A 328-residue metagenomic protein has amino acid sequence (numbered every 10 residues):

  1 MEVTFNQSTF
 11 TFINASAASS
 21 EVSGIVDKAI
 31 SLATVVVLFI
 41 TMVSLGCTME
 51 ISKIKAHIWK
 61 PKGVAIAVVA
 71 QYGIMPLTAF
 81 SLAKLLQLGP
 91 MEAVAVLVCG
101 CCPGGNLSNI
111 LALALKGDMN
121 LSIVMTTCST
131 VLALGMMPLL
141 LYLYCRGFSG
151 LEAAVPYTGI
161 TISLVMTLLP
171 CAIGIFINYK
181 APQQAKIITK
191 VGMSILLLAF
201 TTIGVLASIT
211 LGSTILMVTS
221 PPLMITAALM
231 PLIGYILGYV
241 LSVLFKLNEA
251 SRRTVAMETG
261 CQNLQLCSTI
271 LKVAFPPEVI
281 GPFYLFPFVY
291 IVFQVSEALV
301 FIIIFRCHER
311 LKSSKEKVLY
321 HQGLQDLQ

Functional and structural regions predicted by a protein language model:
M1-Q328: Alpha-helical transmembrane segments of multi-pass small-molecule/ion transporters
